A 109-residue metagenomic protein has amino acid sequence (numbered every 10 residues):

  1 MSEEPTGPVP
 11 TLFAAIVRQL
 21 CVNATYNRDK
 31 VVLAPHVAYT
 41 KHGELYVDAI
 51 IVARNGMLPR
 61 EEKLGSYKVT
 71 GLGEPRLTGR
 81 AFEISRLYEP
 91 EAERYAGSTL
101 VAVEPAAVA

Functional and structural regions predicted by a protein language model:
S2-A109: Core beta-strand-centered patch of the WYL/Sm-like small regulatory domain
